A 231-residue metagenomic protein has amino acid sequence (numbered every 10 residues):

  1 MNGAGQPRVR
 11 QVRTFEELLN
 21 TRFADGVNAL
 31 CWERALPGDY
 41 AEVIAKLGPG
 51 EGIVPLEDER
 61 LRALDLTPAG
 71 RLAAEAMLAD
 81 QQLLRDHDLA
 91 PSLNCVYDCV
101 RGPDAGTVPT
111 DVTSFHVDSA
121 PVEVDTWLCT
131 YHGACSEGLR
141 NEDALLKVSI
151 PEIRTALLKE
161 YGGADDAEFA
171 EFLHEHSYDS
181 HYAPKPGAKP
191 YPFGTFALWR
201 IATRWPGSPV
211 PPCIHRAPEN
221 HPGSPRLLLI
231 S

Functional and structural regions predicted by a protein language model:
M1-D88: N-terminal auxiliary "cap/dimerization" subdomain that precedes the catalytic jelly-roll/cupin core of mononuclear
R22-F23, A120-V122, H221: Solvent-exposed alpha-helices and their adjacent loops that cap or buttress functional pockets in soluble metabolic
G26-A29, V124-W127, G194, P225-R226: Short, surface-exposed beta-edge/turn micro-motifs
A41, G138-R140, G207-S208: Short helix/loop capping segments that flank catalytic or ligand/cofactor-binding pockets
L66-D118: Extracellular-facing segments of soluble proteins and assemblies that are Gly/Ser/Thr-biased and enriched in aromatics
C95-Y97, C129-H132, R140, I201 (+1 more regions): Short, structured patches in soluble enzyme cores that scaffold and shape functional sites
D111-P192: Catalytic core of non-heme Fe(II) oxygenases with the double-stranded beta-helix
E175-S231: Catalytic core of Fe(II)/2-oxoglutarate
